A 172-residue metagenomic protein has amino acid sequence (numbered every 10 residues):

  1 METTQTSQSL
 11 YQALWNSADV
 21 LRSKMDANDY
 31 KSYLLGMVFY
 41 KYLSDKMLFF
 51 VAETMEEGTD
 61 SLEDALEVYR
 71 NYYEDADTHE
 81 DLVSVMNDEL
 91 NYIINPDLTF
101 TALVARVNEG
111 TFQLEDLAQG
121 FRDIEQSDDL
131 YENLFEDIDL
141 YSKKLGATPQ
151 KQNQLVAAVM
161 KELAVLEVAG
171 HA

Functional and structural regions predicted by a protein language model:
M1-A172: Non-catalytic, mostly N-terminal accessory regions of nucleic-acid modification and defense proteins
